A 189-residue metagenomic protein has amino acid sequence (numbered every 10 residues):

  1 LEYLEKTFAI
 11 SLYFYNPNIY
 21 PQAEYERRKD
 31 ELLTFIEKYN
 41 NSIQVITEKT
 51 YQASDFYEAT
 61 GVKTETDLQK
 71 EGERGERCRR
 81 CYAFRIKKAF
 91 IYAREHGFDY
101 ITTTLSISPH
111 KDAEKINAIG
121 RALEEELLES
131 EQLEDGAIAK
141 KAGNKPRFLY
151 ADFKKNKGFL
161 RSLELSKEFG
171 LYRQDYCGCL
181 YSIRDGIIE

Functional and structural regions predicted by a protein language model:
L1-E189: Nucleotide-activated chemistry modules centered on ATP-dependent adenylation/adenylyltransferase
